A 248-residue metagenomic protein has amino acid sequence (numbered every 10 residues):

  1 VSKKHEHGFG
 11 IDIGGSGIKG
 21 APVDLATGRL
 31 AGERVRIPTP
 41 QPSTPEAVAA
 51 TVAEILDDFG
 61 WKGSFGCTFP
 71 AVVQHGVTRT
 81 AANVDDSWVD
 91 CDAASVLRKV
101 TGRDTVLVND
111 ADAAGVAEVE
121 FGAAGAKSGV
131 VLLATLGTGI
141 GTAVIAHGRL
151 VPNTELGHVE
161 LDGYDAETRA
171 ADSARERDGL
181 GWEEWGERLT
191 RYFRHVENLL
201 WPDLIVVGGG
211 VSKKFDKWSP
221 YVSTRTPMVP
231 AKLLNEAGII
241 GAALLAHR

Functional and structural regions predicted by a protein language model:
V1-S64, V73-V77, L97-T105, A117-L132 (+1 more regions): ATP-binding/phosphotransfer module of carbohydrate and carboxylate kinases, centering on a glycine-rich
S16, G137-G139: A short, compositionally biased
F69: Glycine-rich nucleotide/cofactor/substrate-binding loop typically near the N-terminus or early in the first domain
T78-D90: A charged helix-plus-loop insertion that forms the helical arch/lid used to bind and gate nucleic-acid substrates
N83-V84, N109, N235: Asparagine-centered polar/low-complexity signal
D110, G137, A242: Active-site glycine-centered loops adjacent to acidic/histidine catalytic or metal-binding residues that shape
